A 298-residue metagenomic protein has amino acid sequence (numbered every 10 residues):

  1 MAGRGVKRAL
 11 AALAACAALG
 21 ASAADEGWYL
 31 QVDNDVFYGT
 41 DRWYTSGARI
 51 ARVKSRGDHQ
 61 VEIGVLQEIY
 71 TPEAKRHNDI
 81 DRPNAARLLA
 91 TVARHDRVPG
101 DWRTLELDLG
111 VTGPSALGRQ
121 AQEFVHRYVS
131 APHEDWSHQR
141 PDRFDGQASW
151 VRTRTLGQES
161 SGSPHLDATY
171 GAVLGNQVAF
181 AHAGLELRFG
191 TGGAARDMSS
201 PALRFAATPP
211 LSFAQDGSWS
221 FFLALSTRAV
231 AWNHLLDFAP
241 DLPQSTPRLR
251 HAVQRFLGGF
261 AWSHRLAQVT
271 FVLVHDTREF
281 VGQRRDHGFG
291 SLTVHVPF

Functional and structural regions predicted by a protein language model:
A18-S22: N-terminal signal peptide c-region/cleavage motif recognized by signal peptidases
A23-D25, S55-V61, R97-L105, T155-L166 (+1 more regions): Short loop/turn motifs that connect adjacent beta-strands in outer-membrane beta-barrel proteins
D25-V61: N-terminal ordered "arm"
G27-Y29, D33-Y38, E73-N78, G192-F298: Outer membrane beta-barrel transmembrane domains
W28-N34, I63-I69, L107-G113, L166-N176 (+3 more regions): Transmembrane beta-barrel strands of outer-membrane/channel proteins
R42-A48, N84-L88, R103, R140-A148 (+5 more regions): Residues that define the transmembrane beta-barrel architecture of outer-membrane proteins
A48-K54, V65, A90-D96, L109 (+6 more regions): Residues on the lipid-exposed face of transmembrane beta-strands in outer-membrane beta-barrel proteins
R56-E123: Long, hydrophobic/aromatic-enriched structural stretches that serve as scaffold segments
